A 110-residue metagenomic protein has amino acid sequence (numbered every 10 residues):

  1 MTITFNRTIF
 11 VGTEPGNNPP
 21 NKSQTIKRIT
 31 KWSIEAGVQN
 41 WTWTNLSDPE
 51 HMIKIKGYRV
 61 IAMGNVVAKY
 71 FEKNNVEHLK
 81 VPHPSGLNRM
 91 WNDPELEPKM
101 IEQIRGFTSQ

Functional and structural regions predicted by a protein language model:
M1-N74, H78-P82, G86-M90, P94-F107: A polyanion-binding, active-site-adjacent surface
Q110: Conserved histidine-centered catalytic loops in small-molecule metabolism enzymes
